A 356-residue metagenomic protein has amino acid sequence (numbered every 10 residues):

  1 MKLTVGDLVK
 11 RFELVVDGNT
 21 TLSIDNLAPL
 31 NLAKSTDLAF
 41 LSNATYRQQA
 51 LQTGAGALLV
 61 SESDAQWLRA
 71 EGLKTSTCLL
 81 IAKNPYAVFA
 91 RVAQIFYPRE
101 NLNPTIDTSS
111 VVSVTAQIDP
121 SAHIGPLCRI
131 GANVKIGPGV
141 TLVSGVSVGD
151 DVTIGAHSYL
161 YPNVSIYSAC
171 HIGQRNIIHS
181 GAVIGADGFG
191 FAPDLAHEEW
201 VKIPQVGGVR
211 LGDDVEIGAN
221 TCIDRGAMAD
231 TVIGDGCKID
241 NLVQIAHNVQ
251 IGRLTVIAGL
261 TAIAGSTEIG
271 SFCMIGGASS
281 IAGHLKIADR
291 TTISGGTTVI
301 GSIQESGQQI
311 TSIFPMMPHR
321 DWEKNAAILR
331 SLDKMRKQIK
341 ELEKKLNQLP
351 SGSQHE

Functional and structural regions predicted by a protein language model:
M1-S109, R175, G181-A182, D187-V201 (+2 more regions): Terminal amphipathic alpha-helical/low-complexity segments used for targeting or macromolecular assembly
L27, N43-A44, S61-S63, K83 (+13 more regions): Fold-independent oxyanion-binding glycine-rich loops and adjacent beta-strand/coil segments at enzyme active sites
L32, Q117, K135, T153 (+3 more regions): Residue-level "contact hotspot" at macromolecular interaction interfaces
N103-N163: Right-handed parallel beta-helix
Y159-L211, V215-E356: Glycine-rich hexapeptide-repeat left-handed beta-helix
